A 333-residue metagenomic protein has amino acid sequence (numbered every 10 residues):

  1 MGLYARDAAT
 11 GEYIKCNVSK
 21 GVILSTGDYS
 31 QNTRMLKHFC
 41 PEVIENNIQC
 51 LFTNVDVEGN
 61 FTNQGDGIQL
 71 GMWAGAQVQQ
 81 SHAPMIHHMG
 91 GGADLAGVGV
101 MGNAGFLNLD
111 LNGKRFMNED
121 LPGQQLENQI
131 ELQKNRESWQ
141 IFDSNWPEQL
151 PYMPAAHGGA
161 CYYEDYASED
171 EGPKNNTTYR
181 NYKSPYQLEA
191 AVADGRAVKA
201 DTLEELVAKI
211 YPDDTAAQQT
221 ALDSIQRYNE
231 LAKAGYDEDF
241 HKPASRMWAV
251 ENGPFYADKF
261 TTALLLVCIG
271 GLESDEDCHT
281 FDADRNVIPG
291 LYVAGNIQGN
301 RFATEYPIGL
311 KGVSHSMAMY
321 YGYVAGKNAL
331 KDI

Functional and structural regions predicted by a protein language model:
M1-E12, S19, T33-R34, L231-N252: Conserved redox-cofactor binding core of oxidoreductases
G2, A104-D120, G270-D282: Active-site and channel-lining beta-strand-loop segments that bind or position nucleotide-derived/phosphorylated
R6-G91, H315-A318, V324: Glycine-rich loop(s) and the adjacent beta-strand/alpha-helix scaffold that form part
A8-T10, G21, D28-S30, K114-R115 (+7 more regions): Short, glycine-/Ser/Thr-/acidic-enriched flexible segments
N17, A156, D170-G172, G270-I333: C-terminal structured subdomain/cap of oxidoreductase catalytic cores
I68, A74-K209: An anion/pyrophosphate-binding glycine-rich loop and adjacent beta-alpha core in soluble alpha-beta enzymes
M101-N103, L266-C268, K311: Short, small/polar residue-rich loop motifs at catalytic or cofactor-binding pockets
T202, D213-E305: A glycine-rich dinucleotide-binding beta-alpha-beta segment and adjacent secondary-structure elements that constitute
